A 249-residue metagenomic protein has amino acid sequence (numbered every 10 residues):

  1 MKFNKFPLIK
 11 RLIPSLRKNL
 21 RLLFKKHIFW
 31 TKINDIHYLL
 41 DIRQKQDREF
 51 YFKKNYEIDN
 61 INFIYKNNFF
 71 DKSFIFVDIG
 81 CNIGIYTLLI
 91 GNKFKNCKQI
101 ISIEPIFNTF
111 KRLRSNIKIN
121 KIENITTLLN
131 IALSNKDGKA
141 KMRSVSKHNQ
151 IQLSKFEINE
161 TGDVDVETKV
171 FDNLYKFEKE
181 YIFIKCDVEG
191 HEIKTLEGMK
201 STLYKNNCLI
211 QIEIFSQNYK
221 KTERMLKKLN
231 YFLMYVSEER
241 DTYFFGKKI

Functional and structural regions predicted by a protein language model:
M1-I106, K111-N116, K121-I125, N159 (+4 more regions): S-adenosyl-L-methionine
Q44, C81-I83, F107, L133-N135 (+2 more regions): Short, glycine/acidic-enriched loop or turn micro-motifs at the edges of active sites
K53-V77, T127, K139-K141, L153-N206 (+1 more regions): Short internal loop-to-helix segment that lines adenine-nucleotide cofactor pockets
V77, I103, I131, I184-C186 (+1 more regions): Active-site flanking residues adjacent to catalytic metal/cofactor-binding acidic residues
C97-K98, N206-C208: A short helix->loop->beta-strand "cap" motif at the edges of active sites that frequently abuts
P105-T109, N207-T222: A short, conserved beta-to-alpha structural element at the edge of catalytic cores that scaffolds binding
F110, R114, K118-S146: Core alpha/beta nucleotide-donor-binding catalytic domains of modification enzymes
